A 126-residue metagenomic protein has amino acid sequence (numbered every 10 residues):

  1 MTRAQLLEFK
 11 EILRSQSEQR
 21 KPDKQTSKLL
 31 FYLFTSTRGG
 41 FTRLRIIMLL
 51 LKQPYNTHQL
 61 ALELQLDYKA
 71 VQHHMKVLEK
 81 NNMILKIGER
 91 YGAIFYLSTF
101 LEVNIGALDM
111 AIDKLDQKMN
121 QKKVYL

Functional and structural regions predicted by a protein language model:
R3-L30, T99-L126: Amphipathic alpha-helical dimerization/coiled-coil segments that flank or bridge DNA-binding/regulatory modules
L29-R38: Short amphipathic alpha-helical boundary/capping segments
G39-F41, K52-N56: Short capping segments at the starts of secondary-structure elements
G40, G88-F95, F100: Short, Lys/Arg-rich nucleic-acid/phosphate-binding segment
L44-M48: Pre-recognition alpha-helix immediately N-terminal to the DNA-recognition helix within helix-turn-helix or winged-helix
Q59-E63: A short acidic, leucine-rich amphipathic alpha-helix
L66-E79: Short amphipathic alpha-helical interaction segments
E79-E89: A short, conserved structural fragment
